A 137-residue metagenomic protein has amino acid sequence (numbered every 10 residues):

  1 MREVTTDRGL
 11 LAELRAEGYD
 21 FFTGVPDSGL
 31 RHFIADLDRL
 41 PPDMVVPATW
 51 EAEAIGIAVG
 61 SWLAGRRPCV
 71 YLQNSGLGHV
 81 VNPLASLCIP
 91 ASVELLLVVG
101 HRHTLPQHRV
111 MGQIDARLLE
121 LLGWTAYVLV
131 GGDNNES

Functional and structural regions predicted by a protein language model:
M1-S137: Thiamine diphosphate
